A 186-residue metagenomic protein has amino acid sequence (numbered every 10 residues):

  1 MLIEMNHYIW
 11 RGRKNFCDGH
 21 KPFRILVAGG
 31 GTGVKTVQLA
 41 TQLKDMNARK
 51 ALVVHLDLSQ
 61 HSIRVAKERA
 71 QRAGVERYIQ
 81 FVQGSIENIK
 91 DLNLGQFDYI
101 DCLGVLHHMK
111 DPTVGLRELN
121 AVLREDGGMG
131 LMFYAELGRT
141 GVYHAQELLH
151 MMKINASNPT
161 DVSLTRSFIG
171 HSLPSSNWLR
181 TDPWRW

Functional and structural regions predicted by a protein language model:
M1-R24, Q38-Q42: Conserved alpha-helix/loop element of class I SAM-dependent methyltransferases that forms part of the SAM/SAH-binding
T32-R49: Conserved SAM-binding loop of SAM-dependent methyltransferases across substrates and taxa, primarily the Class I
S59-H61: Conserved SAM/SAH-binding beta-strand->alpha-helix loop
G74-N88: Conserved SAM-binding strand-loop segment of SAM-dependent methyltransferases
K90-I100: A short acidic, Gly/Pro-enriched loop at the edge of an enzyme's catalytic core that lines a small-molecule cofactor
D98-D111: A short SAM/SAH-binding and catalytic strip from SAM-dependent methyltransferases
T113-E125: A short glycine-rich, Lys/Arg-flanked "PGG" loop and its adjoining helix->strand segment in the class I
G128-D182: Conserved class I S-adenosyl-L-methionine
